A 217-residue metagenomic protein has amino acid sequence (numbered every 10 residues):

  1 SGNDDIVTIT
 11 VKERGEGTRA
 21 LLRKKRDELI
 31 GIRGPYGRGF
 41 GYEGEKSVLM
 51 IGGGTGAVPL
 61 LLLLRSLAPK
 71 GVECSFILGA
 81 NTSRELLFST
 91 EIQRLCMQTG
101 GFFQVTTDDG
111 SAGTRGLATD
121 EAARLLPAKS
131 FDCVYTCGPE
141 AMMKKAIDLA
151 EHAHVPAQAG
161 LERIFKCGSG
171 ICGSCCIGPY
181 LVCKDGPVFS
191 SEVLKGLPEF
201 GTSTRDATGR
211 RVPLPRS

Functional and structural regions predicted by a protein language model:
S1-R26, N81-T82: Ferredoxin-reductase
T10, E73-N81, Q104-T107: Short internal beta-strands
R26-E28, C172: Loop/turn positions that initiate beta-strands
L29, S47, V72-F76, F102 (+2 more regions): Residues at the starts of beta-strands that form the adenosine-phosphate
I30-G31, C176: Hydrophobic beta-strand signal
G37-S47: Short, Lys/Arg- and Gly-enriched loop/turn segments at beta-strand edges
P59-A68: Histidine-anchored nucleotide/phosphate-binding helix
T82-S217: Reductase modules of NAD(P)H-dependent flavoproteins
